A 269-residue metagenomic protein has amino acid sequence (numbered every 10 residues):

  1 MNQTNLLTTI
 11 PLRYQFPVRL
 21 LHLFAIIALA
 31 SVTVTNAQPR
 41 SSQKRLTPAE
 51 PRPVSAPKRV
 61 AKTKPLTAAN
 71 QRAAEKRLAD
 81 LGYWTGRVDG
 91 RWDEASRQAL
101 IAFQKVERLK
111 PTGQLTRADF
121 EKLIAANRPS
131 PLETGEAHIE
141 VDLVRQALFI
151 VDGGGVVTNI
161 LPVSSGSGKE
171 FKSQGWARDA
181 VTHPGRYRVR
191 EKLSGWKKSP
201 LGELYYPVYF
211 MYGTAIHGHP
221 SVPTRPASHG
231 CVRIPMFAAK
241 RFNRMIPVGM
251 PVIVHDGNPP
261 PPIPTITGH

Functional and structural regions predicted by a protein language model:
N2-Q38: Sec-dependent N-terminal signal peptides
A37-T67, R77, P262-H269: Compositionally biased, proline/threonine/alanine/serine-rich low-complexity intrinsically disordered stretches
Q38, K58, L132-T134, V181-P184 (+1 more regions): Exported/periplasmic cell-wall-interacting domains
K62-Q71, K76-Q98, A102-K122: Short acidic, glycine/serine/threonine-rich helix-capping segments at coil-helix boundaries
K64-Q71, D89-R97, T112-G113, V141-V144 (+6 more regions): Solvent-exposed, acidic/flexible segments
Q71-E75, R97-I101, F120, I124 (+4 more regions): Extracytoplasmic/secreted envelope proteins and their assembly/folding machinery, especially bacterial periplasmic
L78-V88, F103-P111, N127, D152 (+5 more regions): Sec/Tat-exported extracytoplasmic proteins
I101-A180: Cell wall/extracellular polymer interaction/catalysis modules
